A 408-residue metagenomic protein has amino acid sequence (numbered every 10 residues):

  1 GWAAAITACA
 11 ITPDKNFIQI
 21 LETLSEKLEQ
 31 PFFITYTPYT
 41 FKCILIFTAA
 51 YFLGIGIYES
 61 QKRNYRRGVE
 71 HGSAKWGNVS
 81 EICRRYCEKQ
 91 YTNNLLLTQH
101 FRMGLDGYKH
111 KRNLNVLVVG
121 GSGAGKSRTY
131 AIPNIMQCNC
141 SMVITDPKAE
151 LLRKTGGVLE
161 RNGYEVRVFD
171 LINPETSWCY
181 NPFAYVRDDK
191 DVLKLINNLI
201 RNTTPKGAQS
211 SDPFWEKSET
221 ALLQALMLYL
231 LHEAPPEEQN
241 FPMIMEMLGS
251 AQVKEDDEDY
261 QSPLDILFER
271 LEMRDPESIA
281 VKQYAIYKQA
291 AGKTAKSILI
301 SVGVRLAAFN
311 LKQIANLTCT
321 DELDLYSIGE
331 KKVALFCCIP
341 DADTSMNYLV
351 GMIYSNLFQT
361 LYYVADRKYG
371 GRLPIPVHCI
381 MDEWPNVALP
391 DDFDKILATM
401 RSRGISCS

Functional and structural regions predicted by a protein language model:
G1-A124, R128-A131: Basic- and hydrophobic-enriched, low-structure N-terminal and domain-boundary segments that flank ATP-binding catalytic
R112-C407: P-loop NTPase motor domains
